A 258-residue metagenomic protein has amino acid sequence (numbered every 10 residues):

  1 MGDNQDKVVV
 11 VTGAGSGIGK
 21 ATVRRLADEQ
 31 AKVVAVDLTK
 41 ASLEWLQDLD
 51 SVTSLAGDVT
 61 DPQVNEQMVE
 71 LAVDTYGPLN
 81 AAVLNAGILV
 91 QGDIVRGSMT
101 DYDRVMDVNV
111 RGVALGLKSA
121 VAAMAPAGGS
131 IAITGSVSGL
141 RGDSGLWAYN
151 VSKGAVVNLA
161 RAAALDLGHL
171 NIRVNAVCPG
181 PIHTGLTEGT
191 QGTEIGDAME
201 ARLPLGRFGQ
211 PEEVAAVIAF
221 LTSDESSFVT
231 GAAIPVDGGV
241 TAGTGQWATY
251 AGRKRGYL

Functional and structural regions predicted by a protein language model:
G15-S16: Conserved glycine-rich cofactor-binding loop
D93-I94, S98-D103, M199: Substrate-binding pocket helix/loop in short-chain dehydrogenase/reductase
L117, S152, A160: Active-site helix of classical SDR
A122, L165-D166, S227: Alpha-helical segment proximal to the catalytic Tyr-Lys
S136: Residue(s) in the substrate-gating loop at a strand-loop-helix junction that position the organic substrate next
G168, R173, V229-G231: Short, small/polar-rich loop/turn modules that mediate ligand/substrate recognition or access, typified
A176, E194-V229, V236-G238: C-terminal helical subdomain
